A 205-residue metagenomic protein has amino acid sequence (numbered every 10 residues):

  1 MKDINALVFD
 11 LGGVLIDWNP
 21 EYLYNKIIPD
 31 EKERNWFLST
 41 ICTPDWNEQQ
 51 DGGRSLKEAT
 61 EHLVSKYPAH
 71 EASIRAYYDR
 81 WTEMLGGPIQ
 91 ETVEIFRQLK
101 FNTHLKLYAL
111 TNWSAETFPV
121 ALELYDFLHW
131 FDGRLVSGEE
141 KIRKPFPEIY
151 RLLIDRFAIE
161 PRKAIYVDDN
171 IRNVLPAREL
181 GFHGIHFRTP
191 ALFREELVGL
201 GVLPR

Functional and structural regions predicted by a protein language model:
M1-L7, S114-A115, P119-R205: Asp-based, Mg2+/Mn2+-dependent phosphohydrolase catalytic module
K2-E94, F101, S114-T117: N-terminal helical cap/lid subdomain that shapes the substrate entry/recognition surface in HAD-like hydrolases
D10-G13, G53, L99, A109 (+2 more regions): Generic structural signal for small/hydrophobic residues in well-ordered secondary structure, especially within
S65, E94-R97, F101, D155 (+2 more regions): Surface-exposed alpha-helical segments enriched in charged/polar residues
N102-T103, L180: Helix C-cap/helix->beta junction micro-motif
K106-Y108, H183: Proline-centered loop/turn at the N-terminus of a beta-strand
